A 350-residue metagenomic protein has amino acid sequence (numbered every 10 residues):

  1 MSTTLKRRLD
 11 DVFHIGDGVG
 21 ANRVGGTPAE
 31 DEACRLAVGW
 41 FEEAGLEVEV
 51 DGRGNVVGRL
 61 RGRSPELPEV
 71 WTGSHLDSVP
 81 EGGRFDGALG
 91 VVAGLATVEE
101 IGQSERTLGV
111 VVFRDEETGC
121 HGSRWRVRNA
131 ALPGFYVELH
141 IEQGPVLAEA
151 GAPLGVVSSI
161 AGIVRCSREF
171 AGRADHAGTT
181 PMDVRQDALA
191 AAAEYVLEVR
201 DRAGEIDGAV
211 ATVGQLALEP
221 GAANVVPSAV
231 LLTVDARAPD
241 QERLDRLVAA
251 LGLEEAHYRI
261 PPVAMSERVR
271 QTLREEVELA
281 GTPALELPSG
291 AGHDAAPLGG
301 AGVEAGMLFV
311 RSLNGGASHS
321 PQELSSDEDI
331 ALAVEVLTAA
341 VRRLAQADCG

Functional and structural regions predicted by a protein language model:
M1-T27, A256, A317-S318: N-terminal capping segment at the start of a domain
D17-R61: A non-catalytic alpha/beta surface segment that caps or lines the substrate-entry region of metallo-dependent hydrolase
N22-G26, T212-G221, L232-P239, E254-R270 (+1 more regions): A short beta-alpha structural unit
V70-S74, A284-A339: Zn-dependent metallopeptidase/amidohydrolase metal-coordination segment
E99-T118, G204-G214: Short helix-loop-beta-strand segments that form the rim/entrance of peptidase-like active sites
S123-Q241: Midchain, well-structured core segments that form catalytic/ion-binding scaffolds
Y136-S158, V196-G204, Y258-S312: Active-site-adjacent substrate-binding region of metalloamidase/peptidase-like peptide-processing proteins
H176, M182-E205, V310-G350: His/Asp/Glu-rich mid-to-C-terminal helical/loop segments that flank catalytic regions of hydrolases
